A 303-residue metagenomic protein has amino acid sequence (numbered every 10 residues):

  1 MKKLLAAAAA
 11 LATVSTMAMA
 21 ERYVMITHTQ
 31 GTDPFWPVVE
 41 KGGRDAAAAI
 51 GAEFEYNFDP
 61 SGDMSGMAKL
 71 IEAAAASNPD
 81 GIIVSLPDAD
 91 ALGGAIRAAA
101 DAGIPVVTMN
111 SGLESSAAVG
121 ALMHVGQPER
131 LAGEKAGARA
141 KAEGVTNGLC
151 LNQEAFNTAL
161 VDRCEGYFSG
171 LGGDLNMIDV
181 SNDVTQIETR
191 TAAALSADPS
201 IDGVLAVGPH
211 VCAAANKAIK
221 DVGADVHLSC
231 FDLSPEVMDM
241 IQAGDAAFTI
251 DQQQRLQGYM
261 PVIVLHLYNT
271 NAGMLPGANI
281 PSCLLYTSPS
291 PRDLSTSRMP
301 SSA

Functional and structural regions predicted by a protein language model:
M1-M19: Gram-negative bacterial Sec-dependent N-terminal signal peptides
Y23-G42, A46, I50, E55-I71 (+3 more regions): Extracytoplasmic "Venus flytrap"
P34-A49, A132-A136, T158-D174, R190 (+2 more regions): Short, solvent-exposed amphipathic alpha-helices that sit in or adjacent to ligand/effector-binding or catalytic
I50-P60, C150, G170-V184: Short beta-strand elements in bilobed, periplasmic/extracellular small-molecule ligand-binding domains
M67, M123-G148, I187-E188, L233-V237 (+1 more regions): Hydrophobic alpha-helical segments within soluble ligand-binding/sensing domains
I71-E72, D80-D101, Y167, N176 (+1 more regions): Hydrophobic alpha-helical
A89-L131, D232-A247: Flexible loop/hinge segments that line or gate small-molecule binding clefts
Y286-D293: Conserved small/polar residues in nucleotide/adenosyl-binding loops
